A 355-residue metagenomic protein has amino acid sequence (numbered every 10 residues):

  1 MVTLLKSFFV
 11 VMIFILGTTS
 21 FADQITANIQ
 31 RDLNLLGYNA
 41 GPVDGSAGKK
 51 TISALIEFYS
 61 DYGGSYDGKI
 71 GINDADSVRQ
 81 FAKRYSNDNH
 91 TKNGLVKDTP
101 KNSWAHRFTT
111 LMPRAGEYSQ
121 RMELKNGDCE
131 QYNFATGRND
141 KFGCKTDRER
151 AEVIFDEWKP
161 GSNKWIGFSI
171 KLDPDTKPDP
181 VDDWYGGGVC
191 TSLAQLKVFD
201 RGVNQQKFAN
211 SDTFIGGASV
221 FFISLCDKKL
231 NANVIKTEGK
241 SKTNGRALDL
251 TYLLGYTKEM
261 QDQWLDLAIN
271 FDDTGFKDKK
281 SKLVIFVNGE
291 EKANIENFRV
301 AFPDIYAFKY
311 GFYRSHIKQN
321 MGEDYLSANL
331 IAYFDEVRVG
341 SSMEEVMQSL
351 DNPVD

Functional and structural regions predicted by a protein language model:
M1-S86: Cell-envelope/ECM-targeting effectors and their regulatory/trafficking segments
K83-L265, I269-D355: Low-complexity, Ser/Thr/Pro/Gly-rich disordered linker/stalk regions
